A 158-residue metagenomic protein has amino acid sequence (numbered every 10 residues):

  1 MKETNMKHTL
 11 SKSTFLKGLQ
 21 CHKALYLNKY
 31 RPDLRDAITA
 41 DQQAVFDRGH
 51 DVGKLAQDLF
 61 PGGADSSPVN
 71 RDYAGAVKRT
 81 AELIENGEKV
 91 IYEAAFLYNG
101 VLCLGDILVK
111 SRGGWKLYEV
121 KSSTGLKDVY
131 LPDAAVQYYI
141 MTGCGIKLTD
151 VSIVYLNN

Functional and structural regions predicted by a protein language model:
M1-G113: Metal-dependent nuclease catalytic cores that hydrolyze phosphodiester bonds in DNA/RNA, characterized by
K78-N158: Mg2+/Mn2+-dependent nuclease catalytic core
